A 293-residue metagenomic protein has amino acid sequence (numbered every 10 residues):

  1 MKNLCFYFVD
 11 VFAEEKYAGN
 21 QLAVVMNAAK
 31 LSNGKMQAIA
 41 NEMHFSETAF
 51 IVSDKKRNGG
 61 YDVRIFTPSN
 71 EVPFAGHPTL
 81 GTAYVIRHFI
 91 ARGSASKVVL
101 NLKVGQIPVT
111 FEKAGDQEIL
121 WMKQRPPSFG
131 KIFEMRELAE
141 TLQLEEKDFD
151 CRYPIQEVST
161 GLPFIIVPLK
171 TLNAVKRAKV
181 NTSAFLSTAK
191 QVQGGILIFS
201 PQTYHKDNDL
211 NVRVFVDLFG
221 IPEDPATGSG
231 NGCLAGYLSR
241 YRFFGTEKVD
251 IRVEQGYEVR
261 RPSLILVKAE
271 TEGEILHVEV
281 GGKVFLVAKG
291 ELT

Functional and structural regions predicted by a protein language model:
M1-F74, L80-T293: Active-site proximal loop and beta-alpha junction motif in alpha/beta enzyme cores
